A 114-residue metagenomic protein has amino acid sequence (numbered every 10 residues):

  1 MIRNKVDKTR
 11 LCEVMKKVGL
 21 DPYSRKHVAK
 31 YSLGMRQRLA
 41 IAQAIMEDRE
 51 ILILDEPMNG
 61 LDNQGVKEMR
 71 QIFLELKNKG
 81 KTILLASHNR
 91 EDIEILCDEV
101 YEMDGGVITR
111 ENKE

Functional and structural regions predicted by a protein language model:
V6-Y23: Conserved ABC ATPase "signature" region
H27-Y31: Conserved ABC ATPase signature
I41: Hydrophobic anchor residue at the start of the ABC signature
L52-D55: Catalytic Walker B motif of ABC-type/P-loop ATPase nucleotide-binding domains
M58-N59: Short loop immediately C-terminal to the Walker-B catalytic DE motif in ABC-type ATPase nucleotide-binding domains
N63-Q64: Helix N-cap at the start of a conserved alpha-helix in ABC-type nucleotide-binding domains
S87-H88: H-loop/switch region of ABC-family ATPase nucleotide-binding domains
